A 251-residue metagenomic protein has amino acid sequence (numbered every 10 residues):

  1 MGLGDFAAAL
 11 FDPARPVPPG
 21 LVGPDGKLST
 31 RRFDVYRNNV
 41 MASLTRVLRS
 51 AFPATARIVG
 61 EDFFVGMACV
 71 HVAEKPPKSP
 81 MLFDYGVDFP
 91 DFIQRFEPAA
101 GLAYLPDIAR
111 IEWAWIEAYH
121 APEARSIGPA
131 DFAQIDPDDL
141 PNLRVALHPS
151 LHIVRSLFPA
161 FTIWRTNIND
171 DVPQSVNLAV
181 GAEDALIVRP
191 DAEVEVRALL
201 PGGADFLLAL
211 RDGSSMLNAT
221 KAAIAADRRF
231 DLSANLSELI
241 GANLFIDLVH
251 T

Functional and structural regions predicted by a protein language model:
M1-R125: N-terminal, charged low-complexity regulatory/assembly segments
V17, L28, G66, A160-I163 (+2 more regions): A broad, structure-centric signal for solvent-exposed, well-ordered loop/edge residues that line or flank functional
T30-F33, A185, G213-M216: A short alpha-helix capping/helix-coil boundary motif
E74-P201: Hydrophobic packing positions characteristic of elongated beta-solenoid/beta-helix-type spike/fiber shafts
A192-T251: C-terminal structured interaction module
